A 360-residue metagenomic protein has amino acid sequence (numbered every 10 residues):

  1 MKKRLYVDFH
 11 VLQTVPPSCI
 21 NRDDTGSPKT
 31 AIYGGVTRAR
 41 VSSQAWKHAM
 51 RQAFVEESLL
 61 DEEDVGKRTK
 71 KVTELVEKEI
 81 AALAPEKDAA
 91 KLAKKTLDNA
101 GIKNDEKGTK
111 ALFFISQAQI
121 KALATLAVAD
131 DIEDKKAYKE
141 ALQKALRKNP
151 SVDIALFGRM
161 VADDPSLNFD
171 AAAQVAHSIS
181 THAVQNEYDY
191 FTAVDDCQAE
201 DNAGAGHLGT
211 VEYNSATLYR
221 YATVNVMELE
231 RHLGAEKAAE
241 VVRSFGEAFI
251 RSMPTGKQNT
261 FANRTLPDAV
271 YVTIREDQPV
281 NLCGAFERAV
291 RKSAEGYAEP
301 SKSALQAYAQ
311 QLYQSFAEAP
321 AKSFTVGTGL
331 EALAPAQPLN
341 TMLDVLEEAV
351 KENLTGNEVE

Functional and structural regions predicted by a protein language model:
M1-R40, Q44-E360: Basic polyanion-binding and macromolecular-assembly surfaces
